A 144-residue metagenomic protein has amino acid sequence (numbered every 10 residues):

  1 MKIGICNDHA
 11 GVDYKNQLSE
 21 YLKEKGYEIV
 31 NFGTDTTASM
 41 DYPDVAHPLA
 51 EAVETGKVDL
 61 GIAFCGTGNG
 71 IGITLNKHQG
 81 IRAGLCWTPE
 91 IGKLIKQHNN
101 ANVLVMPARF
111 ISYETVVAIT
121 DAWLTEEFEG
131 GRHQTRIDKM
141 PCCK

Functional and structural regions predicted by a protein language model:
K2-I3, K57-G61, G80-R82: Short active-site oxyanion
K2-L18: N-terminal beta1-alpha1 ligand-phosphate binding loop
C6, A10-G11, P89-K144: C-terminal binding/interaction regions
E20-I29: Short helix-loop-beta junction
E28-S39: A short beta-strand-loop structural module common to alpha/beta enzyme folds
P43-H47, W87-T88: Charged helix-capping and loop-helix junction motifs
V45-A63, T67: Short, structured active-site "lid" loops
A63-R109: Mid-chain, well-packed structural core segment of small domains
